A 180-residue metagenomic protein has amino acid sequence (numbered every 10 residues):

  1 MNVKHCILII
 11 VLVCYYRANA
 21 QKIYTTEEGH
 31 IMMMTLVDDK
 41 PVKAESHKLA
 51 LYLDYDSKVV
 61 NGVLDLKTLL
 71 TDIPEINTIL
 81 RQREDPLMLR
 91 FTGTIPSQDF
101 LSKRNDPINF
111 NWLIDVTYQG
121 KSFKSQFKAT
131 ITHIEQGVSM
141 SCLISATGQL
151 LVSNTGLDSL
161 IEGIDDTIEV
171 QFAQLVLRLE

Functional and structural regions predicted by a protein language model:
M1-Y24: Bacterial Sec-dependent N-terminal signal peptides
Q21-E180: Low-complexity, acidic/polar, glycine-enriched regions of mature
